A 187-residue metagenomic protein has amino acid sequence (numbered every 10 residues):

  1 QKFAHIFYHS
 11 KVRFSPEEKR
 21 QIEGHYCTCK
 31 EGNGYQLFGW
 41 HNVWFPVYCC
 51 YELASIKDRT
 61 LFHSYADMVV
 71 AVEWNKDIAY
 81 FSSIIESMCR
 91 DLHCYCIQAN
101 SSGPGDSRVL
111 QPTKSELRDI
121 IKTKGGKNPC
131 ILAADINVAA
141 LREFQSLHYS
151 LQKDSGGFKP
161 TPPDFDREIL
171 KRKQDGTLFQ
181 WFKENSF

Functional and structural regions predicted by a protein language model:
Q1-S64, S83-I84: Active-site catalytic loop in hydrolytic enzyme cores
C27, G32-N33, L37-F38, D154-G157 (+2 more regions): Small-residue-enriched flexible segments
W44, C50-P160, L178, K183-S186: CN hydrolase (nitrilase-like) catalytic-core segments centered on the catalytic cysteine and neighboring Lys/Glu
I169-Q174: Alpha/beta hydrolase fold serine-hydrolase catalytic domain that processes acyl esters and thioesters
